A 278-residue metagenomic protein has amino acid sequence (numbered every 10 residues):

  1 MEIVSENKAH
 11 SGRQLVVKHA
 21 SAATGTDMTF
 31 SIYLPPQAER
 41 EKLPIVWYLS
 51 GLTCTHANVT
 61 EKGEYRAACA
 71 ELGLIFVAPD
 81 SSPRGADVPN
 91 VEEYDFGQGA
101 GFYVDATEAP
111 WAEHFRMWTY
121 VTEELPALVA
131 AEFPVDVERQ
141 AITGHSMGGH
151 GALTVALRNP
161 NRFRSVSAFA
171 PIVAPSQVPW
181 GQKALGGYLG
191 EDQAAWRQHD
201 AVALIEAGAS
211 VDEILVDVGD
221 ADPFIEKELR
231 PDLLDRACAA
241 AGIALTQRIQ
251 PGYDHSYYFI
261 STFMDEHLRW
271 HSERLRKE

Functional and structural regions predicted by a protein language model:
M1-E278: Non-catalytic cap/lid and distal C-terminal segments of serine-dependent acyl enzymes
